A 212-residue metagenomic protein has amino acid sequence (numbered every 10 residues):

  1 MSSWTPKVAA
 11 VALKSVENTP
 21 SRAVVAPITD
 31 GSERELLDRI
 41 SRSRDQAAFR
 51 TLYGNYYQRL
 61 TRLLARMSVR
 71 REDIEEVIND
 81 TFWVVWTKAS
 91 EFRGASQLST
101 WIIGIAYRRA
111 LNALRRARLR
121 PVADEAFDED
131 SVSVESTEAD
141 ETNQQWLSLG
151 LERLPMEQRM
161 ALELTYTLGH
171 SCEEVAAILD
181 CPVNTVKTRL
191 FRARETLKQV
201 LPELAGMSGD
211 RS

Functional and structural regions predicted by a protein language model:
M1-S43, A47-N55, E129-E138, T142-L164 (+2 more regions): Intrinsic, short, N-terminal disordered tails of RNA polymerase sigma-factor systems
S41-R42, R66-V69, N79-L98, R116-R118: Sigma70-family region 2
R50-Y53, T61, R71-K88: Conserved RNAP core-binding helix
Y56, V77, R189-R192, T196: Residues within the DNA-recognition helix of helix-turn-helix
L63, R109, A113, V200: Short alpha-helical functional segments enriched in proximate histidine and acidic residues
T87-G94, G104-E125, D140, R192: Arg/Lys-rich amphipathic alpha helix in sigma70-family domain 2
